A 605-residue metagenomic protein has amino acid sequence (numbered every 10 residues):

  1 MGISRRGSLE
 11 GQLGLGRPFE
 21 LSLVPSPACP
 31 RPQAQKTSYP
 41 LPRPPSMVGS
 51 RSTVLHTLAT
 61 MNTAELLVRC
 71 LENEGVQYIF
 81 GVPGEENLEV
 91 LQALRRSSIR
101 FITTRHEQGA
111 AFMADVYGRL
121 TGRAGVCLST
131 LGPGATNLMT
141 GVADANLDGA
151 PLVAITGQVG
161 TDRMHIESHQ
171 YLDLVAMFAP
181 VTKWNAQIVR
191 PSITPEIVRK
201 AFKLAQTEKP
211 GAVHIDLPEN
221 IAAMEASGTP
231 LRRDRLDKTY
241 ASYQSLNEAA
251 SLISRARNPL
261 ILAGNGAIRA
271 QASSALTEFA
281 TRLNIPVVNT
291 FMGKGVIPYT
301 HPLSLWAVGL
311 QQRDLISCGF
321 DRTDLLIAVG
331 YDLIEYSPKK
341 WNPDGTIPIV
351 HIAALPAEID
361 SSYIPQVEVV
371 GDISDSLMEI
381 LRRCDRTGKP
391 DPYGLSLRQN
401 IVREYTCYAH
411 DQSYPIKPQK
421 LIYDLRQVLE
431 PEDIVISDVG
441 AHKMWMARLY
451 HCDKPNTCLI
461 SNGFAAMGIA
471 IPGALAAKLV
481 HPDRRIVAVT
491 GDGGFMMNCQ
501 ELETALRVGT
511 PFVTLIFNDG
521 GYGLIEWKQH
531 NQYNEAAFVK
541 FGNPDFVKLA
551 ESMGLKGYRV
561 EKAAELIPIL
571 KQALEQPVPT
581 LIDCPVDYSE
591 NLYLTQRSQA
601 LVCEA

Functional and structural regions predicted by a protein language model:
L58, S192, G228, S251 (+3 more regions): Phosphate/pyrophosphate-binding active-site segments
L66-V76, V116-T121, N146, L204-K209 (+6 more regions): Glycine-rich phosphate/diphosphate-binding loops that line cofactor/substrate pockets in enzymes
L67, V90-L91, R95, Q399-D483: Active-site diphosphate/adenylate-binding microenvironment
Q77-F80, R100-I102, L120-V159, L262-N265 (+3 more regions): A short, small-residue-rich loop immediately preceding and capping a beta-strand
I99, R119, N265-V350, K454-D483 (+6 more regions): Glycine-rich, anion-gripping cofactor-binding loops and their flanking helix/strand elements in enzyme active sites
I155, R163-Q170, D360-S362, E368-V370 (+2 more regions): Thiamine diphosphate
T156-I197, E219, G293-S396, L570: Glycine-rich, acidic loop regions that bind phosphate or pyrophosphate groups
L172, K200, L204-R255: Conformationally flexible catalytic loops at phosphate/diphosphate-handling active centers
